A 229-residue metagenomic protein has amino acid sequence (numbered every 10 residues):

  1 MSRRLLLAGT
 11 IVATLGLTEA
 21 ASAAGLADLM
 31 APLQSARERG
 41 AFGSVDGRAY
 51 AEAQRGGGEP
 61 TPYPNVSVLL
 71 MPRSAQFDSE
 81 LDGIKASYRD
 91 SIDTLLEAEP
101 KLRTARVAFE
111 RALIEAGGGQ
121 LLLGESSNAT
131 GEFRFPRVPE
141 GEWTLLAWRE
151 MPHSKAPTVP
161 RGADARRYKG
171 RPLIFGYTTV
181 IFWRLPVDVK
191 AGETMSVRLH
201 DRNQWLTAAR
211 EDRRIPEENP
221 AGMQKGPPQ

Functional and structural regions predicted by a protein language model:
M1-S2, A23: Initiator methionine at the very start of the polypeptide chain
R3-L7: N-terminal export leaders
L15-A21: C-terminal segment of classical bacterial N-terminal signal peptides
A24-Q229: Long luminal/extracellular ectodomains of secretory-pathway precursor proteins
